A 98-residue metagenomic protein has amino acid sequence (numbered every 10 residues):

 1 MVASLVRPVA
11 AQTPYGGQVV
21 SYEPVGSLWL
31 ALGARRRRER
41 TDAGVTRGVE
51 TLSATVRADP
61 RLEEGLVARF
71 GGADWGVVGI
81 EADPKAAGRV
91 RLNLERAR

Functional and structural regions predicted by a protein language model:
M1-Q18: Active-site-proximal polar cores
G17-R98: Short, conserved turn/kink motifs that form compact alpha/beta structural patches or helix kinks used as
